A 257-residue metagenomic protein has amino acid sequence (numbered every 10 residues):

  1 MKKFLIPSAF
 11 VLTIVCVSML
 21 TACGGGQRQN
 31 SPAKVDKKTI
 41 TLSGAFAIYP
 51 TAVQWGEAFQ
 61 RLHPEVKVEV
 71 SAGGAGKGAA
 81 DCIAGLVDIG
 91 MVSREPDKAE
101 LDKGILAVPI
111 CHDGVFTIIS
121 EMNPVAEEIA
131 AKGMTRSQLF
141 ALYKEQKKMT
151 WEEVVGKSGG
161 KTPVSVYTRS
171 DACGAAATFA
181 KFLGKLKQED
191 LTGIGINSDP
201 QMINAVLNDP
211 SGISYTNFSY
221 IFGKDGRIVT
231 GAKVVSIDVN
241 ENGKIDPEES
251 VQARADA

Functional and structural regions predicted by a protein language model:
M1-F10: Bacterial N-terminal signal peptides that target proteins for export
F10-V17: Core hydrophobic alpha-helical transmembrane segments of single-pass membrane proteins
S18-A22: C-terminal motif of bacterial Sec signal peptides marking the signal peptidase cleavage site
C23-I83, V92-L101, L106-V108, I118-A257: Exported/periplasmic ABC-transporter solute-binding proteins
L86: Conserved functional loop/turn residues at catalytic and ligand-binding sites
I110-G114: Short, solvent-exposed loop/turn segments at the edges of secondary structure
